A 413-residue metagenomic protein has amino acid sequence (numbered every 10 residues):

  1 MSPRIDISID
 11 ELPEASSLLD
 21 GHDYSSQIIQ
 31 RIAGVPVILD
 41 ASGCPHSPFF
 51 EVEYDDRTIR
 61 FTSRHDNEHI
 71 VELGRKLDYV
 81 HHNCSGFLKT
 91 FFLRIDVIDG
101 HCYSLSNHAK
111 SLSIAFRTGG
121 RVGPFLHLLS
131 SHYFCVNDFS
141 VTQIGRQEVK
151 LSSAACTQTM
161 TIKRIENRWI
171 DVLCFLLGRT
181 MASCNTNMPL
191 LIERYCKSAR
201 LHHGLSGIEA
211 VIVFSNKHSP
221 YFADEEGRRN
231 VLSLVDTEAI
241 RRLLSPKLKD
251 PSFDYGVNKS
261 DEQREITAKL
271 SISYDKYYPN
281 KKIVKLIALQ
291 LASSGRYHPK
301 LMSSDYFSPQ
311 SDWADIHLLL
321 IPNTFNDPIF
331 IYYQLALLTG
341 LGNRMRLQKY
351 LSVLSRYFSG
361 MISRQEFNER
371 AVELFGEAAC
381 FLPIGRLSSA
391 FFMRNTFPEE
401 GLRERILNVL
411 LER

Functional and structural regions predicted by a protein language model:
S2-E11, T58-F61, L112-I114, Q147-L151 (+3 more regions): Short, well-ordered beta-strand elements
R4-L12, D23-Q30, V35, I98-K110 (+4 more regions): Detector for C-terminal structural segments
I7-D56, H82, L88-F91, S131-V136: N-terminal lobe/hinge region of extracytoplasmic solute-binding protein
D40, R64-H65, A115-G119, R164 (+8 more regions): A bilobed periplasmic-binding-protein/Venus flytrap-type ligand-binding module shared by bacterial periplasmic
E53-V80, C84-D138: Surface-exposed binding/hinge segments that line and control ligand-binding clefts or catalytic entry sites
T58, R64-Y79, L177-G178, S198 (+3 more regions): Alpha-helical secondary-structure segments
Q143-C156, M160-H218, L319-T324: Extracellular/periplasmic solute-recognition and catalytic clefts
A155-Q158, E262-P322: Ligand/substrate-recognition segments at binding pockets and active sites
